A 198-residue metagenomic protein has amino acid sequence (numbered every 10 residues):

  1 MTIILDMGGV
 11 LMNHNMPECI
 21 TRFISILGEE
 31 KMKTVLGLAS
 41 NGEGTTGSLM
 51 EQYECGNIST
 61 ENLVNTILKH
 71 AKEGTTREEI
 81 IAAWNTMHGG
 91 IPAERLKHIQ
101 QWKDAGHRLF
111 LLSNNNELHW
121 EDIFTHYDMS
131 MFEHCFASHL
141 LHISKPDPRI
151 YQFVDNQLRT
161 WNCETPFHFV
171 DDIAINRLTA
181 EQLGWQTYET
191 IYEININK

Functional and structural regions predicted by a protein language model:
M1-G42, Q182: Active-site neighborhood of HAD-like aspartate-dependent phosphohydrolases
M1-L5, K103, N116-E117, E121-K198: Asp-based, Mg2+/Mn2+-dependent phosphohydrolase catalytic module
N13, F110-N114, D171: Short beta-strand segments
E18-R22, S48, N62, T66 (+5 more regions): Alpha-helical elements of Rossmann-like donor-binding domains used by nucleotide-donor carbohydrate transfer enzymes
L27-N41, K72-A83, C163-E164: Short, surface-exposed acidic
E29, H107, W185: Short glycine/serine/threonine/alanine-rich loop segments
G47-I81: A metal-dependent, Asp-based hydrolase signature
T76-F124: Substrate-recognition element of Asp-dependent hydrolases with the DxDx(T/V) motif
